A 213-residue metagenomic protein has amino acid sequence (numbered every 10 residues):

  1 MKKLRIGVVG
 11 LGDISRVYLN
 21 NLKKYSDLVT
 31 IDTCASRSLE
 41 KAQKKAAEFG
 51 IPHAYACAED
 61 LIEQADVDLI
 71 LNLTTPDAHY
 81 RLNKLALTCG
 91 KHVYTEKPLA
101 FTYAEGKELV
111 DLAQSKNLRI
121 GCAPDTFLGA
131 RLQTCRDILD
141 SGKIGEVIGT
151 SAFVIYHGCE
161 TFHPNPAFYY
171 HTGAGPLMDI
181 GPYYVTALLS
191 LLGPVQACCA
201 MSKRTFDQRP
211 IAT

Functional and structural regions predicted by a protein language model:
M1-F49: N-terminal Rossmann-like dinucleotide-binding module
K3, V29-I31, V67, V147 (+1 more regions): Core-facing hydrophobic residues within beta-strands of well-ordered domains
T33, H53, L69, G149: Short, Asp-centered acidic motifs that coordinate Mg2+ and/or phosphate in catalytic or ligand-binding sites
K44-I51, L109-A113: Short, conserved SAM-binding/catalytic segment of Class I S-adenosyl-L-methionine-dependent methyltransferases
I51-A58: Conserved SAM-binding strand-loop segment of SAM-dependent methyltransferases
L69, T75-P76, Y80-F127, G142: Beta-strand-loop-alpha-helix segment that lines the small-molecule cofactor/substrate pocket of alpha/beta enzymes
L73-T74, V154: Glycine-rich, N-terminal phosphate-binding loop of Rossmann-like dinucleotide-binding domains
T126-T213: Predominantly a Rossmann-like dinucleotide-binding segment in NAD(P)-dependent oxidoreductases
